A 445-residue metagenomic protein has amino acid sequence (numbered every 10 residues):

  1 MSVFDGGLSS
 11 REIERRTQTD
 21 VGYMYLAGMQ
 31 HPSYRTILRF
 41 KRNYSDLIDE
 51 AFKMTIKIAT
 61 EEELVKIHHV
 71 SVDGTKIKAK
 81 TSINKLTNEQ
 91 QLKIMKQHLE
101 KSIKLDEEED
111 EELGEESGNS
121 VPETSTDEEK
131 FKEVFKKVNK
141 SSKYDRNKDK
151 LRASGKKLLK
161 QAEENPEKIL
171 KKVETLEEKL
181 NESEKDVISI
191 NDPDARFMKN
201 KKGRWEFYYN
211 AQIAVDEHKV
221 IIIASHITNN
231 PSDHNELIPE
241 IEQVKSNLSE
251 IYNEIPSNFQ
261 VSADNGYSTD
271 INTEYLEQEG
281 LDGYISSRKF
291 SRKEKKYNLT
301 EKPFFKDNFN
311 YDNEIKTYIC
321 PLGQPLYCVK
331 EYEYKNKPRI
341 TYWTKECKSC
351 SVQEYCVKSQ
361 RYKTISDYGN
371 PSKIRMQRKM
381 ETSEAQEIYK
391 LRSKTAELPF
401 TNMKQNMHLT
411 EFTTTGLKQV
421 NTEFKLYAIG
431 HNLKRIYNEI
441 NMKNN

Functional and structural regions predicted by a protein language model:
M1-D5: Conserved interaction-surface patches within small, structured recognition/assembly domains
G6-T19, Q30-N445: Anion-binding and metal-coordination hotspots
Y23-G28: Secretory-pathway/luminal and periplasmic proteins that interact with or process carbohydrate-rich
